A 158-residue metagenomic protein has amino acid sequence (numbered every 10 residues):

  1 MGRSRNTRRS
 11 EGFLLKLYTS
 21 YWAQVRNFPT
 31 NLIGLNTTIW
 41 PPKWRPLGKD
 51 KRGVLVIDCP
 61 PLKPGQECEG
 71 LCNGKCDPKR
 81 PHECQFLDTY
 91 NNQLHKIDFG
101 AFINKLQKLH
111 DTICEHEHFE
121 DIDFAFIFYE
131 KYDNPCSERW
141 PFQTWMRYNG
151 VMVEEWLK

Functional and structural regions predicted by a protein language model:
R3-R5, E11-K158: Residues lining hydrophobic/aromatic ligand-binding pockets adjacent to catalytic sites
